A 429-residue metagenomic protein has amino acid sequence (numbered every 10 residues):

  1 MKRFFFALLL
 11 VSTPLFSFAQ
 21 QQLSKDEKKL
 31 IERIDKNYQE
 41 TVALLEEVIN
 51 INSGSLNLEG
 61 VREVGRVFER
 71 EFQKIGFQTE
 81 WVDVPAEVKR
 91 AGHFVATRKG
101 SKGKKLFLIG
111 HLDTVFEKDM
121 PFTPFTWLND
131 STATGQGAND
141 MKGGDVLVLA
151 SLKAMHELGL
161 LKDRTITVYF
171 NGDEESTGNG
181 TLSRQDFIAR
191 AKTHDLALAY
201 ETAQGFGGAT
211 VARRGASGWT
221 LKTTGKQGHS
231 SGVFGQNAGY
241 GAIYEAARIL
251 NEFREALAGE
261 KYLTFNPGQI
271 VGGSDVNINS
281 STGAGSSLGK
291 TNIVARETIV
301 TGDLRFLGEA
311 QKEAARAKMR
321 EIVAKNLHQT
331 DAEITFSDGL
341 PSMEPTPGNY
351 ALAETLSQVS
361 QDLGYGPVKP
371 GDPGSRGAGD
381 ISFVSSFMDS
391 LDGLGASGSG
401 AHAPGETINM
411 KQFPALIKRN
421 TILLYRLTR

Functional and structural regions predicted by a protein language model:
M1-L23: Bacterial Sec-dependent N-terminal signal peptides
Q20-K25, K29, E71, K226-R429: Metal-dependent amide/peptide-bond hydrolase catalytic core, centered on the "pita-bread" metallohydrolase fold
Q20-Q136, E157-L160: Acidic/His- and Gly-rich active-site-bordering loop/insert found across diverse amide/peptide-bond hydrolases
E47, L149-E157, R248-E252, I422-Y425: Short glycine/serine- and small hydrophobic-enriched flexible loop segments
G103-F170, R190-K192, P404, N409-A415: Active-site metal-coordination/substrate-binding segment of hydrolases, especially metallo-dependent peptidases
E117-W127, A212-S217, S280-G285: Short, flexible, mixed-charge acidic loops at enzyme active sites
M141-A216, G272-T282, T428-R429: Acidic/histidine-rich catalytic neighborhood of metal-dependent amide-processing enzymes
